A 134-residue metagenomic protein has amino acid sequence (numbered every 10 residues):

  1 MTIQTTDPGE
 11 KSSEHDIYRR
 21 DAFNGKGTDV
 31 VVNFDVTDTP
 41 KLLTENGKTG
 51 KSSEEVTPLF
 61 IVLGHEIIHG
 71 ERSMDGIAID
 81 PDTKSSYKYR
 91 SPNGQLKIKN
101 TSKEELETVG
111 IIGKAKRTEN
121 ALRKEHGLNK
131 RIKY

Functional and structural regions predicted by a protein language model:
M1-T39: Auxiliary, metal-adjacent structural segments of Zn-dependent hydrolase domains
P8-K11, G25, G47, K84 (+1 more regions): Intrinsic-disorder/low-complexity loop/linker signature
V31-G47, I68-R72: Short acidic, glycine/tyrosine-flanked loop/strand segments centered on an H-E-D-like triad
D38-V62: Short pre-active-site segment immediately N-terminal to the catalytic Zn-binding motif
T57, M74-Y134: Active-site or metal-binding loop neighborhoods of secreted/extracellular toxin and effector enzymes
P58-M74: Active-site recognition of the HExxH zinc-binding catalytic motif
